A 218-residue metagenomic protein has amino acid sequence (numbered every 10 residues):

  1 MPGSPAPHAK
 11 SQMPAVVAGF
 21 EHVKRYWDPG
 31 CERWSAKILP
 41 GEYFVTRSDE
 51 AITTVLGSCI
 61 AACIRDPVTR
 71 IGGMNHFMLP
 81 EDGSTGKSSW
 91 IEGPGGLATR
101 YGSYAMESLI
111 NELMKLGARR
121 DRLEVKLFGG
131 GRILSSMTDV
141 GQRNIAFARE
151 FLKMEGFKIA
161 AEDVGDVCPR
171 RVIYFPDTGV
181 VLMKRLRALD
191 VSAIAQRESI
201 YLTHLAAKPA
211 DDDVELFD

Functional and structural regions predicted by a protein language model:
M1-C59, V68-E124, G131-D218: Short acidic-hydrophobic catalytic motif
R65: Short beta-strand-to-turn element immediately C-terminal to the catalytic PLP-Schiff-base lysine in fold type I
